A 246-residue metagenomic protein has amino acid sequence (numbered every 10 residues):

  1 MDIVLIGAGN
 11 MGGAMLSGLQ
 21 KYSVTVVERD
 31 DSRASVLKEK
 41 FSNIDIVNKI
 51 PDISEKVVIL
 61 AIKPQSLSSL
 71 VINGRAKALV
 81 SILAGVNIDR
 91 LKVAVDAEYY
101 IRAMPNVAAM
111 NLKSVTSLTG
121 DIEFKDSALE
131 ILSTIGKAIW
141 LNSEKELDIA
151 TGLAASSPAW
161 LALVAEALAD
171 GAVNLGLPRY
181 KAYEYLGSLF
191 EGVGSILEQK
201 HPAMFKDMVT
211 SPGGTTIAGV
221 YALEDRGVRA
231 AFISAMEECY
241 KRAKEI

Functional and structural regions predicted by a protein language model:
M1-N48, V57, K113-S114, V173-N174: NAD(P)+-binding Rossmann beta1-loop-alpha1 motif at the extreme N-terminus of oxidoreductases
D2, Y22-T25, A78, Y99 (+1 more regions): Residues at the starts of beta-strands that form the adenosine-phosphate
G13, S17-K21, E39, I72 (+4 more regions): Short, well-ordered alpha-helices that flank and scaffold nucleotide-derived cofactor binding pockets
A34, L67, P178-Y185, F205 (+1 more regions): Small-residue helix-packing motif on alpha-helices
K40, I50-D52, V57-F124: Glycine/small-residue-rich loop that forms an oxyanion/phosphate-binding "nest" at active or ligand-binding sites
K40, R90-Y99, V115-I149, W160-Q199 (+2 more regions): Internal alpha-helical scaffold of NAD(P)-dependent oxidoreductase catalytic cores
T151-A159, K206: A short glycine-threonine-serine/GTX helix/turn-capping micro-motif
G187, E191-I246: NAD(P)-dependent Rossmann-like dehydrogenase/reductase catalytic/cofactor-binding core
